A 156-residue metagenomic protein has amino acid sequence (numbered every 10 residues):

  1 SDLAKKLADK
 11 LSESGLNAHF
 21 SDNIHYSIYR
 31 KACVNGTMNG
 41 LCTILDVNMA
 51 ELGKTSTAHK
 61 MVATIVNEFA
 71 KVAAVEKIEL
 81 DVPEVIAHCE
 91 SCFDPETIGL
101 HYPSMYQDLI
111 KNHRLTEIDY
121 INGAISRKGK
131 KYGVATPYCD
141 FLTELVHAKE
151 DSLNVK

Functional and structural regions predicted by a protein language model:
S1-V82: Internal alpha-helical scaffold of NAD(P)-dependent oxidoreductase catalytic cores
S12-E13, H59-K156: NAD(P)-dependent Rossmann-like dehydrogenase/reductase catalytic/cofactor-binding core
